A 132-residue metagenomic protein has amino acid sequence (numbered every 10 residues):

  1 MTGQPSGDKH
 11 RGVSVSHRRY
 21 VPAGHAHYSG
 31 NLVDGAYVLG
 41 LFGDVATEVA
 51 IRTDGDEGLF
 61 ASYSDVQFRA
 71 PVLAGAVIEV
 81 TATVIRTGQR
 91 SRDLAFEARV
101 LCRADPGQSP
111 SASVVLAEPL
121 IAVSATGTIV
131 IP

Functional and structural regions predicted by a protein language model:
M1-D8, T47-R52, Q108-A117: Intrinsically disordered, low-complexity boundary segments flanking structured domains
M1-G35, V49: Catalytic strand-loop segment that frames the active site of acyl-thioester-processing enzymes
H10-R11, L73-A74, T83-P132: HotDog/MaoC-like acyl-thioester-processing domains
S16-P22, Q67, T126-V130: Generic structural detector for well-ordered beta-strands
G24-H25, G58, S64, V114: Short, functionally important structural connectors and interaction interfaces within domains
S29-T47, L59-Y63: Compact, glycine-rich, soluble single-domain proteins
A46-T87, S91-D93, P106-Q108: Hydrophobic beta-strand-centered segment that forms part of the acyl-chain substrate-binding groove
